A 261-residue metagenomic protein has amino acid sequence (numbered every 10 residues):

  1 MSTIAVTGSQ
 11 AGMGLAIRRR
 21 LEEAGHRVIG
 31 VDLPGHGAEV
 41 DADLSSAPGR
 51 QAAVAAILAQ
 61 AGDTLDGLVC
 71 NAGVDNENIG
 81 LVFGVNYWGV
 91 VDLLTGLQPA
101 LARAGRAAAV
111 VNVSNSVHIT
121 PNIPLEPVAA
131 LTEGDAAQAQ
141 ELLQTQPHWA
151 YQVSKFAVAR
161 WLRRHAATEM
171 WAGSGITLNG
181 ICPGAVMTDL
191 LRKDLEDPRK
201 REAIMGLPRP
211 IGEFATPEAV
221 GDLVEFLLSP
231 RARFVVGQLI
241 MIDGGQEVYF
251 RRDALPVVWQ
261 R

Functional and structural regions predicted by a protein language model:
T7-R19: N-terminal Rossmann NAD(P)H-binding glycine-rich loop of SDR-like oxidoreductase domains
L33-R50, N76: Rossmann-fold cofactor-recognition segment
A56-C70, D75-L81, L101, G105-A107 (+1 more regions): A glycine-rich helix->loop->beta "capping" turn within Rossmann-like NAD(P)(H)-dependent oxidoreductase domains
V74-N76, A102, R106-G173, A185-V186: Catalytic loop of short-chain dehydrogenase/reductase
D92, Y151-Q152, F156-A159, G180 (+3 more regions): C-terminal helical subdomain
T120, V236-R261: Short C-terminal tail/terminal secondary-structure segment of NAD(P)H-dependent dehydrogenase/reductase domains
C182-K193: Short, flexible catalytic-loop segment of classical short-chain dehydrogenase/reductase
